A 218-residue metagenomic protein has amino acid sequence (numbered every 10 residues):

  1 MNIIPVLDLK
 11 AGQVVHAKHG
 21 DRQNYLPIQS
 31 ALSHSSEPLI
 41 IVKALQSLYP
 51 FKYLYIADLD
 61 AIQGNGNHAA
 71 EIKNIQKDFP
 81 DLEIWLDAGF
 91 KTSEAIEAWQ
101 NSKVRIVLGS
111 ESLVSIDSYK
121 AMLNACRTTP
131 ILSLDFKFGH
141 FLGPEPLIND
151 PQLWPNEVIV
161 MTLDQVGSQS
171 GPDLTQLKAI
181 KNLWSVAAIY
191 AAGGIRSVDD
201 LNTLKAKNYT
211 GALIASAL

Functional and structural regions predicted by a protein language model:
N2-K10, L54-I56, I84-A88, I106-L108 (+4 more regions): Hydrophobic faces of well-ordered beta-strands that scaffold small-molecule active sites in alpha/beta enzyme cores
I3, A17, I62-I75, A88-A98 (+3 more regions): Active-site-adjacent beta->alpha loops and helix N-cap segments on the catalytic face of soluble alpha/beta enzymes
L7-Q29, E94-E97, N101-S168: Conserved anion-binding
D21-K43: Short catalytic helix/loop segments, enriched in acidic residues and glycine and frequently bearing histidine
S35-L39, A57-I62: Metal-dependent phosphodiesterase/phospholipase catalytic core, i.e., the His/Asp/Glu-rich active-site region
V42-A57, Q152-V158: Catalytic domains of carbohydrate-active enzymes, especially glycoside hydrolases
I84-R105, L147-L153, T175-G211: Catalytic cores of alpha/beta
R196, S216-L218: A short, acidic, flexible beta-alpha connecting loop/helix-capping segment that sits on the rim of active
